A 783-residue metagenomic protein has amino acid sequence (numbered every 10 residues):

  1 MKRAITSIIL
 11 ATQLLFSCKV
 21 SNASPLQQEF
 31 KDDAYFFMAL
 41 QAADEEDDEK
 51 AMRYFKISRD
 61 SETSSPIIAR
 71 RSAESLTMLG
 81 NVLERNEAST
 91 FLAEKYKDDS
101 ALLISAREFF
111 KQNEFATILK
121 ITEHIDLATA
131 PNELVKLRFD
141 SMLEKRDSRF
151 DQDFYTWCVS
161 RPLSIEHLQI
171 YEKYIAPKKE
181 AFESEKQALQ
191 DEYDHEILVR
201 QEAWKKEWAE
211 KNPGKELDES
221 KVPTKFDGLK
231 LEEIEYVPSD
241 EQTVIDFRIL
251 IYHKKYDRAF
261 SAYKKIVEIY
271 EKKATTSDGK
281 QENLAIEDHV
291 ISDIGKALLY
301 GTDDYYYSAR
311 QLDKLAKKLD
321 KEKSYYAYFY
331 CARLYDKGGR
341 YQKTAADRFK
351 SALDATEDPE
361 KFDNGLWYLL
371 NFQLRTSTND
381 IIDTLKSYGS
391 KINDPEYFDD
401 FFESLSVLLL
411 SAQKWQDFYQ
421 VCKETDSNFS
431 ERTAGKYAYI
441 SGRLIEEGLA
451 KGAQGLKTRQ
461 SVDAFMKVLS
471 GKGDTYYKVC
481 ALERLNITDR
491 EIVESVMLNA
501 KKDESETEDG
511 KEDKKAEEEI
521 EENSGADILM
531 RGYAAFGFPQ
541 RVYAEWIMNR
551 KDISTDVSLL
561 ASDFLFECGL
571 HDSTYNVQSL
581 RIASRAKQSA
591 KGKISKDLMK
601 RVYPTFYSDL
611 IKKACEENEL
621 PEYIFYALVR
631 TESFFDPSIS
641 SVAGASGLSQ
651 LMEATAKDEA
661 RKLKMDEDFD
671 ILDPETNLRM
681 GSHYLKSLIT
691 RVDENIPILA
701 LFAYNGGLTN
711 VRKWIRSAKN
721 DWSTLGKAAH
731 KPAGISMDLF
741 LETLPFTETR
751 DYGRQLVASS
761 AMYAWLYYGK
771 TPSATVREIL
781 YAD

Functional and structural regions predicted by a protein language model:
T6-L10, L14: Hydrophobic helical h-region of N-terminal Sec-dependent signal peptides in bacterial secretory/periplasmic proteins
C18-E74, M78, E87, S100 (+6 more regions): N-terminal leader/linker segments that initiate helical-solenoid repeat arrays
Q27-F37, E62-R71, L83-E84, K95-I104 (+21 more regions): Generic helix N-cap/helix-start motif at coil->alpha-helix transitions
E45, L79, Q112, K145 (+9 more regions): Structural motif corresponding to the intra-repeat A-B loop/turn of tetratricopeptide repeats
F55, L83-E94, A116-D126, S148-R161 (+12 more regions): Alpha-helical repeat scaffolds
W204, W208, G214-E241, D246-I249 (+9 more regions): Eukaryotic alpha-helical solenoid repeat scaffolds
K273, D288, Y306-Y307, K318 (+11 more regions): Catalytic glycan-binding domains that act on GlcNAc-containing polysaccharides
